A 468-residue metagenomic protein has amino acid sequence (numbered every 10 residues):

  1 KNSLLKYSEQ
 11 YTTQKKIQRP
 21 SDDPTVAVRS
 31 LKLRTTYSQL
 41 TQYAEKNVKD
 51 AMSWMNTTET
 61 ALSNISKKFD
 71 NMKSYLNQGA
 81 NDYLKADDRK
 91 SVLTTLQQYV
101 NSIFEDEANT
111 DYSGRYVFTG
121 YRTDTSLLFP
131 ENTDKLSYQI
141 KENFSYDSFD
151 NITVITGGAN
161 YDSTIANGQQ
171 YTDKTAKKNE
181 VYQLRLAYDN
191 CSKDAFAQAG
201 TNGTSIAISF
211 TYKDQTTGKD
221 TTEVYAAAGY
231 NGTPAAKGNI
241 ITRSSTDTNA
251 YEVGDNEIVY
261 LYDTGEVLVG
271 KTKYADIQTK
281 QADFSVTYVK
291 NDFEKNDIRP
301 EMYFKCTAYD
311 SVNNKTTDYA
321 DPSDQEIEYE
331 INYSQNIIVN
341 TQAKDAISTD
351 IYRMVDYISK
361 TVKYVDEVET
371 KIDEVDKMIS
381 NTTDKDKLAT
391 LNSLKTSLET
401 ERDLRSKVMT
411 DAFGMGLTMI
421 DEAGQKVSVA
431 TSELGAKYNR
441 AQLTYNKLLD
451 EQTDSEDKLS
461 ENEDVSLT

Functional and structural regions predicted by a protein language model:
K1-P130, A389, T396-T468: Amphipathic alpha-helical polymerization modules
N2-Q10, K15, Q198-T201, A207-Y225 (+2 more regions): The ATP-binding site of the protein kinase catalytic domain
L4, S8-Y11, K15, G120 (+5 more regions): Polar, low-complexity export/assembly segments characteristic of proteins that are secreted or assemble on the cell
V28, K49, T211, T221-T222 (+1 more regions): Intrinsic low-complexity, intrinsically disordered segments enriched in polar/basic residues
S74-T221, L268-G270, E294-R353: Amphipathic alpha-helical coiled-coil/heptad-repeat segments
S163-I165, A227-E252, D310-T317, A389-S406: Surface-exposed intrinsically disordered loops and tails
Q215-V286: Signature of Asx- and small-polar-rich beta-strand/turn repeats characteristic of beta-solenoid architectures
